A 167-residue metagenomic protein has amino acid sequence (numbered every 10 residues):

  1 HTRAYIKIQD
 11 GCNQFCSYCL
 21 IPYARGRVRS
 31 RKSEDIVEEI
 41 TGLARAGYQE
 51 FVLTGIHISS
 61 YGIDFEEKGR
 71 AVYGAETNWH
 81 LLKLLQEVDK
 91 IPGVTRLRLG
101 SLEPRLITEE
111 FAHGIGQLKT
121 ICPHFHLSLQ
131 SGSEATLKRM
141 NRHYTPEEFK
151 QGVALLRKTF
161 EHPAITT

Functional and structural regions predicted by a protein language model:
T2-E34, E67-A71: Canonical Radical SAM [4Fe-4S] cluster-binding loop centered on the CxxxCxxC motif and its immediate flanking residues
R25-V52, Q151: Conserved alpha-helical substructure of the radical SAM core
R45-T167: Conserved SAM/AdoMet-binding glycine-rich loop
